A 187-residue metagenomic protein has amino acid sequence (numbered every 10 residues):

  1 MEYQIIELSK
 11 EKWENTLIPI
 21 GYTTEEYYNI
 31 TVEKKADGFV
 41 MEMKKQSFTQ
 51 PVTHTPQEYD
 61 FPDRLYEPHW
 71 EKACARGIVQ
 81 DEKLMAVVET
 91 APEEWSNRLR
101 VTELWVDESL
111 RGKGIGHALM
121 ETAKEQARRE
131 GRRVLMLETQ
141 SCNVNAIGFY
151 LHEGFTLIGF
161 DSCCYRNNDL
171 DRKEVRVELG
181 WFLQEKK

Functional and structural regions predicted by a protein language model:
E2, R133, Q140-V144, E153-T156 (+1 more regions): C-terminal "cap" of GNAT-fold acetyltransferases
Y3-T16, R132-I147: Generic detector of contiguous secondary-structure segments
K10, T16-R98, T102, D107-E108 (+4 more regions): Acetyl-CoA-dependent GNAT
E82, A86, G114-G116, G154: Conserved phosphate-binding and hydrolysis motifs of nucleotide-dependent enzymes
S96, G114, N145: Residues that form or flank phosphate/diphosphate-binding pockets in enzymes that use nucleotide phosphates
E103-V106, G112-R129, G148-H152: Conserved acetyl-CoA-binding loop-helix of GNAT-fold acetyltransferases
